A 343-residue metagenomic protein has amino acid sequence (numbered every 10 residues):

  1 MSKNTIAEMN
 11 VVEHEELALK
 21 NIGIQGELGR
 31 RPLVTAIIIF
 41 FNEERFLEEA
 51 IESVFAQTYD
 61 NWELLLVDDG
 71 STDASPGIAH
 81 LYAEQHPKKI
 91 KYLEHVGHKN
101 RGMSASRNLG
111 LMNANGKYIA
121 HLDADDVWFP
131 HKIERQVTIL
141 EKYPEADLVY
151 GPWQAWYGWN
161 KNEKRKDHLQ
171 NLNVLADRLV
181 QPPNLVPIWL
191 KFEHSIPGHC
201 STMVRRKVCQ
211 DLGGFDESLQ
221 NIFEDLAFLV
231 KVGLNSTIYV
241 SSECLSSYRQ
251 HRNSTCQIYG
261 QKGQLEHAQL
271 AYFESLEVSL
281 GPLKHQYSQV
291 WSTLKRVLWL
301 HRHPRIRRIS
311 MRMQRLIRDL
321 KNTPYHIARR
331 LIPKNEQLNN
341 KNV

Functional and structural regions predicted by a protein language model:
M1-S53: N-proximal low-complexity "stem/linker" segments adjacent to membrane-targeting elements
E48, D73-Y82, V127, H131: Acidic helix N-cap motif at the loop->helix transition within catalytic regions of sugar-transfer enzymes
E52-N61: Short, acidic, metal-binding catalytic loop of nucleotide-sugar glycosyltransferases
S53, D68-I78, G97, D123: A conserved acidic beta->alpha catalytic loop
V96-A114, R135: Glycine-rich, basic loop-to-helix element that forms the pyrophosphate-binding segment of sugar-nucleotide handling
M112, G151, N171-K262, Q269: Conserved nucleotide-sugar donor-binding catalytic segment
I119: Short aromatic/hydrophobic "clamp" motif used to bind/position activated sugar donors
H131-Q170: Conserved donor NDP-sugar-binding/catalytic core segment of glycosyltransferases
